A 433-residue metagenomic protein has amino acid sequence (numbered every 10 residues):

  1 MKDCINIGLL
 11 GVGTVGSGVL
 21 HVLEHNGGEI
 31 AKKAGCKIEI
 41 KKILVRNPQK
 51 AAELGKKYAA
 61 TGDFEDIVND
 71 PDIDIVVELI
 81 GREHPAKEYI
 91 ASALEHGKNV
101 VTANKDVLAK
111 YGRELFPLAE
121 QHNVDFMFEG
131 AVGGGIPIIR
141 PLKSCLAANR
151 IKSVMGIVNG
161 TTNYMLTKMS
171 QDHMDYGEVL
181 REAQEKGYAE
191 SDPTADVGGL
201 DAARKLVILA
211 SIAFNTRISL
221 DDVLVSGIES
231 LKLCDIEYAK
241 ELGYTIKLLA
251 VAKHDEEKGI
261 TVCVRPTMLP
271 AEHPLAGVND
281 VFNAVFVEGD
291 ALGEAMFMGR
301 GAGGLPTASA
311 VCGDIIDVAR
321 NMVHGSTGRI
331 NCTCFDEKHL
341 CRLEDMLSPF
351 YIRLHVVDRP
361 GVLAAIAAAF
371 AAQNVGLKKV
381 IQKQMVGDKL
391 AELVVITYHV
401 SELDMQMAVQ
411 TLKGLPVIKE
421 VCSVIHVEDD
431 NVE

Functional and structural regions predicted by a protein language model:
M1-H96: N-terminal glycine-/serine-/threonine-rich beta1-alpha1-beta2 phosphate-ribose binding loop of Rossmann-like
A60-T61, V77-E78, V101-A103, F126-G130 (+3 more regions): General beta-strand structural signal in soluble alpha/beta enzymes
A86-S92, H96, K105-K143: Rossmann-fold NAD(P)-binding glycine/threonine-rich loop
N99-V101, L377: A short hydrophobic/small-residue beta-strand
E120-D201, I208: Rossmann-like NAD(P)H-binding beta-loop-alpha module
K152-M155, N163-L166, S170, E182 (+4 more regions): Catalytic, metal-anchored helix/loop core of enzyme active sites in primary metabolism
E178-G277, F282-A284: Substrate-binding/catalytic subdomain of NAD(P)-dependent oxidoreductase enzymes
A310, I315-E433: A conserved regulatory-domain signal marking ACT and ACT-like small-molecule sensing domains and adjacent regulatory
